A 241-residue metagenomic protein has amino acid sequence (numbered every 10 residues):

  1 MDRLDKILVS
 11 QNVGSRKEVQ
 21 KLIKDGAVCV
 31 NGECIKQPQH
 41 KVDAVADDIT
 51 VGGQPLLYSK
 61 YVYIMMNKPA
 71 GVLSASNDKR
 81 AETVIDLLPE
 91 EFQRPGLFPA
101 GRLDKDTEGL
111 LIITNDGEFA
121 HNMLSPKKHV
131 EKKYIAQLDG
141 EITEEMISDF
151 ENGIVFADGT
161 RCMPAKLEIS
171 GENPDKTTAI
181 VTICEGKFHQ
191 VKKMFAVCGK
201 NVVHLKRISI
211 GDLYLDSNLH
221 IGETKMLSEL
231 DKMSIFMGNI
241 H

Functional and structural regions predicted by a protein language model:
M1-H241: Basic, flexible Lys/Arg- and Gly-enriched helix-loop patches that mediate nucleic-acid binding at interfaces with rRNA
